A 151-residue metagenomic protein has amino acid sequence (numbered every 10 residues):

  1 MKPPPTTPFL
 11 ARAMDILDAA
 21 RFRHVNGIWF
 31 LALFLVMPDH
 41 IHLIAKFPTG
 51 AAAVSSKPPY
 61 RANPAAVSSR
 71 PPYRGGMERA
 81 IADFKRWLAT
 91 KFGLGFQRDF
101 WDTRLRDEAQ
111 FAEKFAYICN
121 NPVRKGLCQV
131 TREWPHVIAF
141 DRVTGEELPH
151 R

Functional and structural regions predicted by a protein language model:
M1-R151: Short catalytic/metal-binding and nucleic-acid-binding patches
